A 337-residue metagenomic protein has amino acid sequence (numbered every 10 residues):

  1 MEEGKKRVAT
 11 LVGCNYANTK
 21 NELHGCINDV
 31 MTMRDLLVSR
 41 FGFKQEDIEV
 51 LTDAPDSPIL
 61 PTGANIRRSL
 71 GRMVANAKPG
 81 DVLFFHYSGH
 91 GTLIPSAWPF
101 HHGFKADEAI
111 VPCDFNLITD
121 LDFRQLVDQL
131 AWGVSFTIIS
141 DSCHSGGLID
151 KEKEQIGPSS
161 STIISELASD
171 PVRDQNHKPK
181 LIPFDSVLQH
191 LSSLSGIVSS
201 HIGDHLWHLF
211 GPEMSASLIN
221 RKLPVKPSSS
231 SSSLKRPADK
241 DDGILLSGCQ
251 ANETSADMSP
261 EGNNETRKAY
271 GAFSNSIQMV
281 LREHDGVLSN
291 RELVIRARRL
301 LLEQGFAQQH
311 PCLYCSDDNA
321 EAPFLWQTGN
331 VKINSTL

Functional and structural regions predicted by a protein language model:
M1-K105, L121, L234, D241-G243 (+3 more regions): Boundary/activation segment at the start of structured domains
A9, L188-T266, V280-L337: Caspase-like cysteine protease fold
Y16, I27-N28, D107-G157, L209 (+2 more regions): Catalytic cores of nucleophile-dependent amide-cleaving enzymes
N18, R40-K44, M73-A77, C113 (+8 more regions): Generic recognition of well-structured, leucine-rich alpha-helical segments and adjacent helix-turn regions within
K44, E49, I59, G157 (+2 more regions): Intrinsically disordered, low-complexity segments that are common in secreted/host-exposed effector and toxin peptides
P61-S88, T92-G157, S165-D185, Q189 (+4 more regions): Caspase-like (clan CD) cysteine peptidase catalytic core
G271-R282: Short, small-residue alpha-helix embedded
